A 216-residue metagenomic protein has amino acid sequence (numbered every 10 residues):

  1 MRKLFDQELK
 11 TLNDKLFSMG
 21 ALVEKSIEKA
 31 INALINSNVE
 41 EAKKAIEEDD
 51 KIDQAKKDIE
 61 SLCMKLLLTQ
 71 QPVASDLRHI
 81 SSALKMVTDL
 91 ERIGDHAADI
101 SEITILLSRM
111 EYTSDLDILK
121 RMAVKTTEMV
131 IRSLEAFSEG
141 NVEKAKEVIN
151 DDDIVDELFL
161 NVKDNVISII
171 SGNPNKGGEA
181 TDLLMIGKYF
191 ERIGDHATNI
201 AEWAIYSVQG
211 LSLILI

Functional and structural regions predicted by a protein language model:
M1-I214: Cytosolic, long alpha-helical scaffolding segments
